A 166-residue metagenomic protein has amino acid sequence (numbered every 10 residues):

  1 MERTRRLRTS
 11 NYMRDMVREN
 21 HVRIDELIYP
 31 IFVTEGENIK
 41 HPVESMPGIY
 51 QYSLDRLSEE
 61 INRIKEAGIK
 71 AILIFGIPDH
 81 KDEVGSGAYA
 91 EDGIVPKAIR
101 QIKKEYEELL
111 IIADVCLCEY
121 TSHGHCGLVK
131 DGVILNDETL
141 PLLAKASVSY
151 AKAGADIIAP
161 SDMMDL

Functional and structural regions predicted by a protein language model:
M1-R18: N-terminal amphipathic/basic leader segments beginning at the initiator methionine
V22-I49, I112-I134: N-terminal small/glycine-rich loop or linker at the start of catalytic domains across soluble metabolic enzymes
E26-P30, A71-L73, E108-I112, S149 (+1 more regions): Structural preference for beta-strand elements that scaffold enzyme active sites
I31, L57, I64, D114 (+1 more regions): Conserved, mostly hydrophobic/aromatic
K40-Y52, A67-I94, I157-L166: Glycine-rich, proline-tolerant flexible connector loops at the mouths of alpha/beta enzymes
I61-K65, P96-E105: Surface-exposed amphipathic alpha-helices with a cationic face
V95-R100, G132-A144: Acidic, His- and aromatic-enriched active-site or binding-groove loops in soluble protein domains that engage sugars
N136, S147-L166: Catalytic alpha/beta core domains of metabolic enzymes, predominantly
